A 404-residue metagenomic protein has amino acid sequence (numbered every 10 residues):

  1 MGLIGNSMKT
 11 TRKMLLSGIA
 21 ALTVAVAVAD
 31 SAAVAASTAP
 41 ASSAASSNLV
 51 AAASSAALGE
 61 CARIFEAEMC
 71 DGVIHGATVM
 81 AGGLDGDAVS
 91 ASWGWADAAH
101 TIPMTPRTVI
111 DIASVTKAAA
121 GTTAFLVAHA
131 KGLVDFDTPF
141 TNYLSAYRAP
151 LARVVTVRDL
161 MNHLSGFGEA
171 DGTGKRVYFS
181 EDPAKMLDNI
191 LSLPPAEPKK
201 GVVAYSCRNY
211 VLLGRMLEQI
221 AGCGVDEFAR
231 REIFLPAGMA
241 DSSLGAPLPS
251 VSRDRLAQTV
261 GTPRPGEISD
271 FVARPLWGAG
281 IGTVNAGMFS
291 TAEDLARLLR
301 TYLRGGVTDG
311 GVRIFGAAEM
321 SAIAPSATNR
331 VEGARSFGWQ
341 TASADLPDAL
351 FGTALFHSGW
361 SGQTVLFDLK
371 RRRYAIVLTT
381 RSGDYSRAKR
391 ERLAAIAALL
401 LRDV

Functional and structural regions predicted by a protein language model:
T10-L16, A35: N-terminal export leaders
G18-A27: Bacterial N-terminal signal peptides
V28-S43: Signal peptide processing junction and immediate N-terminal pro/mature segment of secreted/exported proteins
S54-I110, L133-D135, S192: Short, conserved catalytic-motif segment at the N-terminal edge
G59-F65, V79, D85, T108-D137 (+3 more regions): Active-site SXXK
S90-D97, P150-L355: Short, surface-exposed loop or secondary-structure junction motifs that flank catalytic or metal-binding residues
D135-L151, P236-A237: Short, glycine/proline-biased beta-turn/loop segments that scaffold the active-site neighborhood
A354, S361-Y374: Short, surface-exposed beta-strand/loop micro-motifs that present aromatic residues
